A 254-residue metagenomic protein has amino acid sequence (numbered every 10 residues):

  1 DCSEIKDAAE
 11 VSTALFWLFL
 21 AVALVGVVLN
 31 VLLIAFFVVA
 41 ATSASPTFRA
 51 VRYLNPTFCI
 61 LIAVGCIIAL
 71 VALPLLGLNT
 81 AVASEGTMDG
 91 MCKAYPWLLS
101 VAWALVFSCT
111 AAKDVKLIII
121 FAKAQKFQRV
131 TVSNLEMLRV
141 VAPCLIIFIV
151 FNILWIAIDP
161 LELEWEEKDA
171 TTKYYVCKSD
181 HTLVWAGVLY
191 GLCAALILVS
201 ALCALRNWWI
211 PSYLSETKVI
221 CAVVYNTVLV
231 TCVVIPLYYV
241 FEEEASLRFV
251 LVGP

Functional and structural regions predicted by a protein language model:
C2-P254: Alpha-helical multi-pass membrane domain signature
